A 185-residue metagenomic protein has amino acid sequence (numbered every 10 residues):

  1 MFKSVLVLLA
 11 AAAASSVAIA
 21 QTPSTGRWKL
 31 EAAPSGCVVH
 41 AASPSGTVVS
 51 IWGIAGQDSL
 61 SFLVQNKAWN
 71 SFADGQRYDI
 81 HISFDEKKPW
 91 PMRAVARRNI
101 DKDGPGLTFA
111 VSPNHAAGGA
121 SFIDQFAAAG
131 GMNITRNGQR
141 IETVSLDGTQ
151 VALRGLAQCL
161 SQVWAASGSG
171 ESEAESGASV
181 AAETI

Functional and structural regions predicted by a protein language model:
M1-V7: Bacterial N-terminal signal peptides that target proteins for export
S15-A18: N-terminal signal peptide c-region/cleavage motif recognized by signal peptidases
A20-I185: A generic "folded-domain core" signal
